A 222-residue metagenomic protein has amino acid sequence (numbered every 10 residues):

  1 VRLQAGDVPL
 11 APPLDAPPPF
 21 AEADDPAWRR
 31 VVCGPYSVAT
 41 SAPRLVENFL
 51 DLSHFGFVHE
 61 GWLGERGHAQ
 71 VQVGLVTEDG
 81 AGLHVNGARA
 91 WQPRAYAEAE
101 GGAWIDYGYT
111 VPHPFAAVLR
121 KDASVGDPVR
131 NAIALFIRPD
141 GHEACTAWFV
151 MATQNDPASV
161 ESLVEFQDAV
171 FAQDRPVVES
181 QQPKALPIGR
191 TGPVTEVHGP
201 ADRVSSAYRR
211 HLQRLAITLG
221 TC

Functional and structural regions predicted by a protein language model:
V1: Active-site-proximal cofactor/substrate-binding loop regions of enzyme domains
L10-C222: C-terminal catalytic domain of Rieske-type non-heme iron oxygenases
